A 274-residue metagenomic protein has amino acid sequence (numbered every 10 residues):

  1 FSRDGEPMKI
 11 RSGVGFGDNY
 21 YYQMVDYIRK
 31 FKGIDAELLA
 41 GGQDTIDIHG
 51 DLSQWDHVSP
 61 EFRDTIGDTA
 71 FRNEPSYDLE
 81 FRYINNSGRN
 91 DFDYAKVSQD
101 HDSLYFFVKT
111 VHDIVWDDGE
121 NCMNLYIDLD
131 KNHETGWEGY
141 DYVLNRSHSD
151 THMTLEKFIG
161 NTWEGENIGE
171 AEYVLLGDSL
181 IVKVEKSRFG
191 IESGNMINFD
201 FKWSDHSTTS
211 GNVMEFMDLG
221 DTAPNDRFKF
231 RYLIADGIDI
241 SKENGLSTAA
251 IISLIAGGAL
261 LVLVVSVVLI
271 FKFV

Functional and structural regions predicted by a protein language model:
F1-H49: Aromatic-rich peripheral "rim/lid" segments of glycoside hydrolase catalytic domains that contact and position glycan
F1-Y20, R63-S87, F216-L219: Surface-exposed intrinsically disordered loops and tails
L38-H49, Y126-H152, G177, S187-K242: Acidic/polar low-complexity flexible segments
T45-F81, N90, K131-T135: Acidic, glycine-anchored loop motifs typical of Ca2+
G50, D102-H112, L180-K186: Short, well-ordered beta-strand segments enriched in hydrophobic/aromatic residues
D117-N124: Short coil-to-beta strand junction motifs in C2/discoidin
I251-V262: Single-pass type I membrane protein transmembrane segment
V262-V274: C-terminal membrane-anchoring or membrane-association module
